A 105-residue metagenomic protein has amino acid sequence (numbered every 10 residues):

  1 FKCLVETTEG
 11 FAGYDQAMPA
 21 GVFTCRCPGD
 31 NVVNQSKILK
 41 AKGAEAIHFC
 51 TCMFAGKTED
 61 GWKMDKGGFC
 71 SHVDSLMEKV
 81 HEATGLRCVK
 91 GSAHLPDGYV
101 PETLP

Functional and structural regions predicted by a protein language model:
F1-L39, W62-H72, L86-R87, H94 (+1 more regions): Conserved mixed alpha/beta catalytic, RNA-binding, or beta-rich assembly cores of soluble enzyme, regulatory
A44-D97: Short, compact, well-ordered microdomains
